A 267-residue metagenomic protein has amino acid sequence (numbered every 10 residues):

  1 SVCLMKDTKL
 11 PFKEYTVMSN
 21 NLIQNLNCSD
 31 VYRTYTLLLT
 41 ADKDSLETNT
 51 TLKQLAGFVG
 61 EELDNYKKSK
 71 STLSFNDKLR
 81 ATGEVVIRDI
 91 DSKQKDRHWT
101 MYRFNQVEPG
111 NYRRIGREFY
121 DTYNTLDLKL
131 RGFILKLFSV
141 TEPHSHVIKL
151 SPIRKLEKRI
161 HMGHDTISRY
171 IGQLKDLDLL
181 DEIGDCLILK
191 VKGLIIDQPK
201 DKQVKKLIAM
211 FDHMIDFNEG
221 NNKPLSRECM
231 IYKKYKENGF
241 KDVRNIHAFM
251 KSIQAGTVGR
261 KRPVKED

Functional and structural regions predicted by a protein language model:
S1-D267: Electropositive, intrinsically flexible nucleic-acid-contacting patches
